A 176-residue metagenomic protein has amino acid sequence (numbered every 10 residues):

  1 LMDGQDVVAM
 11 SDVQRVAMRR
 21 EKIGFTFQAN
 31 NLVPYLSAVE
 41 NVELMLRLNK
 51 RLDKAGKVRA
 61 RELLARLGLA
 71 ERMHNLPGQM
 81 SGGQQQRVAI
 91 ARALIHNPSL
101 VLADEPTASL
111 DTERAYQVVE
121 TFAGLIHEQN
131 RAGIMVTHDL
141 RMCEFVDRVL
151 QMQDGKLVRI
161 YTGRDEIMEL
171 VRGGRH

Functional and structural regions predicted by a protein language model:
L1-F145, V149-M152: ABC family nucleotide-binding domain
K156-H176: Conserved beta-strand-loop-alpha-helix hinge in the C-terminal portion of ABC ATPase nucleotide-binding domains
